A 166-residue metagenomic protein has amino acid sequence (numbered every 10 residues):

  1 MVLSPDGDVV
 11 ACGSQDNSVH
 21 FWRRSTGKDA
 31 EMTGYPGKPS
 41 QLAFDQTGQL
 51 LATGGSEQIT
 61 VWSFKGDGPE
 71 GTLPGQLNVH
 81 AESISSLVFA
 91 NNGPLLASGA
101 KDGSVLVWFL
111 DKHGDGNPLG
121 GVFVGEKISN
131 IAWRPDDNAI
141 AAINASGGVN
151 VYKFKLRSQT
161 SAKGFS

Functional and structural regions predicted by a protein language model:
M1-S166: WD40-repeat beta-propeller superdomains and closely related acidic/aromatic-rich repeat-like regions
